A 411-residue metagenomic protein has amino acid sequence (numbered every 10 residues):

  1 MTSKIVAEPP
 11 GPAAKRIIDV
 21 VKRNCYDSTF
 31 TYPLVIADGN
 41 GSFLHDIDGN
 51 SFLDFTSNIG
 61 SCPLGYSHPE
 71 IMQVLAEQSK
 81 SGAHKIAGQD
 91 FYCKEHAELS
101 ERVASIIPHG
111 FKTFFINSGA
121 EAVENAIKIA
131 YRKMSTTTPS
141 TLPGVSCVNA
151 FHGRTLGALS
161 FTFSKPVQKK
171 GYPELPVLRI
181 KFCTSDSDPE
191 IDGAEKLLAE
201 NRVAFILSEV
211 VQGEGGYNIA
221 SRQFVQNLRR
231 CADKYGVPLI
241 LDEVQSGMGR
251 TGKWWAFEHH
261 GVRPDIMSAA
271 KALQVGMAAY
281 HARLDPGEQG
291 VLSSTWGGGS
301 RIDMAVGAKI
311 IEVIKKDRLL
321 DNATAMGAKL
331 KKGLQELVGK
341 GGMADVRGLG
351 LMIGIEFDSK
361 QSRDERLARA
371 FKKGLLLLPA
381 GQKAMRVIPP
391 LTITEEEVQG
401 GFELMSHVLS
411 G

Functional and structural regions predicted by a protein language model:
M1-G411: Conserved N-terminal phosphate-binding loop of PLP-dependent enzymes in the Aspartate aminotransferase
